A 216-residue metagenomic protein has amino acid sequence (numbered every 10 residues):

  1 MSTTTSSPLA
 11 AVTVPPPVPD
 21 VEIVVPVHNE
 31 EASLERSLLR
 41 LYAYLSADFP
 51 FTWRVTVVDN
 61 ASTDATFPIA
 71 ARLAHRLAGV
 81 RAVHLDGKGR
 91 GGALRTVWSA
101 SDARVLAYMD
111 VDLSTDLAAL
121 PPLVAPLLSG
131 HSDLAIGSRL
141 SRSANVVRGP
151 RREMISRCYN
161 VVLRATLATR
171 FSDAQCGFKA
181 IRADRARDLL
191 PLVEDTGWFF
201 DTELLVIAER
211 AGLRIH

Functional and structural regions predicted by a protein language model:
P8-V12, E30-S46: Short, well-formed alpha-helical segments that are part of the catalytic scaffolds of diverse glycosyltransferases
D20-E22, R54, E203: Cell-envelope/extracellular polymer assembly enzymes that use nucleotide-activated donors
A32-R36, D64-L73: Acidic helix N-cap motif at the loop->helix transition within catalytic regions of sugar-transfer enzymes
P50-T56, F67-A100: Conserved donor nucleotide-binding strand/loop of the catalytic core
D59-F67, L113: A conserved acidic beta->alpha catalytic loop
L85-A100, V105, L117-W198: Acceptor/aglycone-binding surface of glycosyltransferases and processive sugar-polymer synthases
R170, E194-T196, L205-H216: Catalytic donor-sugar/metal-binding loop of nucleotide-sugar-dependent glycosyltransferases
